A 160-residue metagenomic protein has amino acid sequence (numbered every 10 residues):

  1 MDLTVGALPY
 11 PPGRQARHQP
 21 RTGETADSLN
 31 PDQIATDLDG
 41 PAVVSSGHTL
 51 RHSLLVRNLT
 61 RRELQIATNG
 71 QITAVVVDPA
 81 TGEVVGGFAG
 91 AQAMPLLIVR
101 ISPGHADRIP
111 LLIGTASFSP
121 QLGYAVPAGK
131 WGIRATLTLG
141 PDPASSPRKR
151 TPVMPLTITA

Functional and structural regions predicted by a protein language model:
M1-P31: A eukaryote-biased signal for short, well-structured alpha-helical docking elements
P11-R14, V43, T157: Intrinsically disordered, low-complexity segments enriched in proline/serine/threonine
R14-A16, D27-P31, H48-R51, I72-T73 (+2 more regions): Short amphipathic alpha-helical segments, especially helix-boundary/capping motifs
Q19-T49: N-terminal edge beta-strand
D27, D37, R57-L59, M94 (+1 more regions): Preference for short coil/turn "hinge" residues that link or interrupt alpha-helices
I34-V43, R57-A67, Q71: Short, charge-rich amphipathic segments
L50-N58: Short, well-ordered beta-strand segments enriched in hydrophobic/aromatic residues
R61-A160: Extended, well-structured beta-strand/loop surface patches that form recognition or cofactor-anchoring regions within
